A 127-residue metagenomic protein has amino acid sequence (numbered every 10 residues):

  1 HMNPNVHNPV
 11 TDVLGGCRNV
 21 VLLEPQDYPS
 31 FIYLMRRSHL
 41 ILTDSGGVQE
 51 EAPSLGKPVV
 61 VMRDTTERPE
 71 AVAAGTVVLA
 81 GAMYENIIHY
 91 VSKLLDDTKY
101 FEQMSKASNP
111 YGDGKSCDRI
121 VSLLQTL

Functional and structural regions predicted by a protein language model:
H1: Conserved C-terminal portion of the radical SAM core fold that forms the substrate/S-adenosylmethionine-binding
P4-L127: Nucleotide-activated sugar donor-binding and catalytic core shared by glycosyltransferases and related lipid-linked
